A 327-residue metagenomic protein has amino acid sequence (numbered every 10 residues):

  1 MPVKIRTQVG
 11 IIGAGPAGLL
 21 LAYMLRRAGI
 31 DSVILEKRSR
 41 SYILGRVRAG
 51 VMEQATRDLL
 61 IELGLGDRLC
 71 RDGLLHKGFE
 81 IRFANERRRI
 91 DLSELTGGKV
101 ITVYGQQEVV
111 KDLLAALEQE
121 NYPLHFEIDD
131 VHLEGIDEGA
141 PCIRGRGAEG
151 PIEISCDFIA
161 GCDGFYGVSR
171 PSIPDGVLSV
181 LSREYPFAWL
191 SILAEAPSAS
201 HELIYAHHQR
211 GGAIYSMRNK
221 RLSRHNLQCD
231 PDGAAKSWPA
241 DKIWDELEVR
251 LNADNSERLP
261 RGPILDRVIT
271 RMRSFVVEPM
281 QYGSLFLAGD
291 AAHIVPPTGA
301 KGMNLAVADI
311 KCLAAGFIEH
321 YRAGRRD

Functional and structural regions predicted by a protein language model:
P2-A17: Beta1/beta-strand and adjacent pyrophosphate-binding region of the FAD-binding site in flavoprotein oxidoreductases
V9, S32, E153, D157-I159 (+1 more regions): Hydrophobic "anchor" residues on beta-strands that sit immediately upstream of conserved functional sites
A14-R27, L113, I269-D327: Conserved mid-domain beta->alpha element of the FAD-binding
R26-V47: Glycine-rich FAD pyrophosphate-binding loop
I34-L35, G161, A206, A288: Generic enzyme active-site microenvironment
Y42, D163-G164, V295: Glycine-rich, N-terminal phosphate-binding loop of Rossmann-like dinucleotide-binding domains
G45-R48, E53-E120, E134-D137: Active-site-adjacent segment of FAD-dependent monooxygenases/related oxidoreductases
A115, Y122, D129-H132, D137-M272 (+1 more regions): Conserved FAD-binding catalytic core of PHBH/FMO-like flavoproteins
